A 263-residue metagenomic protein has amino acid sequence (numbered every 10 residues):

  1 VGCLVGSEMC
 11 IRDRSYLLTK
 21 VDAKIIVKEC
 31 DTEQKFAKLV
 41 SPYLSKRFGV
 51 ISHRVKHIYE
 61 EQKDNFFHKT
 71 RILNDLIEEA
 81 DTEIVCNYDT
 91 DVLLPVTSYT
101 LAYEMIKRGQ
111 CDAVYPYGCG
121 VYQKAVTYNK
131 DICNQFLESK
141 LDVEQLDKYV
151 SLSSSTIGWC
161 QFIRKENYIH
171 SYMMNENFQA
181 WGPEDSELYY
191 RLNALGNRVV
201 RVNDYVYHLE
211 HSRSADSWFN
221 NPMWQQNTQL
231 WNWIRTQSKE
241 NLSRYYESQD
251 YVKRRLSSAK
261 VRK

Functional and structural regions predicted by a protein language model:
V1-D13: Single conserved hydrophobic/aromatic residue that forms the stacking wall/gate of nucleotide- or nucleobase-binding
S7-E8, D31-E33, D64-F67: Active-site beta-to-alpha loop of glycosyltransferases that engages the nucleotide-sugar donor
S15-E61: Acidic donor-binding segment of Leloir-type glycosyltransferases
K63-E79: Glycine-rich, basic loop-to-helix element that forms the pyrophosphate-binding segment of sugar-nucleotide handling
K69-N74, D91-V92, Y99, T156-Q161 (+2 more regions): Conserved glycosyltransferase catalytic-site signature
I77, P95-E176: Conserved catalytic core of nucleotide-sugar-dependent glycosyltransferases
T82-P95: Short beta-strand-to-loop acidic/aromatic patch adjacent to the donor-nucleotide binding site
S155, N177-K263: C-terminal catalytic/acceptor-binding lobe
